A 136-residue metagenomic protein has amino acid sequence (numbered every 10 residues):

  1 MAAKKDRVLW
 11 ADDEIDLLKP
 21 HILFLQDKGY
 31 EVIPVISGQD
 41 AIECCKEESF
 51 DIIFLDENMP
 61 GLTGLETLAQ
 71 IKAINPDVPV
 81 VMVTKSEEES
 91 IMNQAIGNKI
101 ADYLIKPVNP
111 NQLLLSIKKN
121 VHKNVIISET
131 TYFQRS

Functional and structural regions predicted by a protein language model:
K19-L23, D27: Charged docking surfaces used in two-component/phosphorelay signaling
I36-D40, T63-E66: Acidic catalytic/metal-coordinating carboxylates
E48-F54: Active-site beta3 strand of CheY-like receiver
M59: Receiver (REC) domain active-site loop signature in two-component systems and cognate sites in sensor histidine kinases
E66, E87-D102: Alpha4 helix (beta4-alpha4-beta5 surface) of REC/receiver domains from two-component response regulators
S90, V108-I117: C-terminal output helix
H122-S136: CheY-like receiver
